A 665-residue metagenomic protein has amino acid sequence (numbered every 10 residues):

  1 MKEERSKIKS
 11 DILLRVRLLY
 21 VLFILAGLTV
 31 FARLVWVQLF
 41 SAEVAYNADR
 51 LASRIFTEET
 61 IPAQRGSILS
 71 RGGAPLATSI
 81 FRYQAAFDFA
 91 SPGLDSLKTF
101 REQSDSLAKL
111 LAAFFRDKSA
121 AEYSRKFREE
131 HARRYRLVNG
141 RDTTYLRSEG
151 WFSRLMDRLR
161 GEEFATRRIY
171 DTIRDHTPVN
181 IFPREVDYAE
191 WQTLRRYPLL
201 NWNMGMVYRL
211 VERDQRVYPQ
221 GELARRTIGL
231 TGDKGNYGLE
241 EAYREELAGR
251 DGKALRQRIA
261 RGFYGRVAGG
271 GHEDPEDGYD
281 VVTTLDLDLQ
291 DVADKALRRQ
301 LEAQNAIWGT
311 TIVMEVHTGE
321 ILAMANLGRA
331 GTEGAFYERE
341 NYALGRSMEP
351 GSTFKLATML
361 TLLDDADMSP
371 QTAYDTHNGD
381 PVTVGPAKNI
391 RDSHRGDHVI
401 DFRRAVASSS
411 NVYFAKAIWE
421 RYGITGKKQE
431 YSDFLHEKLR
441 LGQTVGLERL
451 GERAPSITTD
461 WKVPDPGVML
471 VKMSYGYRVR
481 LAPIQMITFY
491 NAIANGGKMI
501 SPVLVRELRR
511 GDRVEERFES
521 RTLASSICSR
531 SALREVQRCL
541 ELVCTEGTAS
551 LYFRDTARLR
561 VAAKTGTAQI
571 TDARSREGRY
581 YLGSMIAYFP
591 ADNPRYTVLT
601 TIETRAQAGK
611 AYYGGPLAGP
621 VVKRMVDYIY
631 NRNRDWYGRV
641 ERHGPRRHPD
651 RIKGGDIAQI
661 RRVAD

Functional and structural regions predicted by a protein language model:
M1-A335, Q429-K438, Y552-T556, T571-E577 (+2 more regions): Periplasmic/cell-envelope proteins involved in peptidoglycan metabolism and beta-lactam response
E3, A77, R258-H272, E276 (+6 more regions): Beta-lactam-recognizing serine transpeptidase/beta-lactamase-like catalytic domain environment
